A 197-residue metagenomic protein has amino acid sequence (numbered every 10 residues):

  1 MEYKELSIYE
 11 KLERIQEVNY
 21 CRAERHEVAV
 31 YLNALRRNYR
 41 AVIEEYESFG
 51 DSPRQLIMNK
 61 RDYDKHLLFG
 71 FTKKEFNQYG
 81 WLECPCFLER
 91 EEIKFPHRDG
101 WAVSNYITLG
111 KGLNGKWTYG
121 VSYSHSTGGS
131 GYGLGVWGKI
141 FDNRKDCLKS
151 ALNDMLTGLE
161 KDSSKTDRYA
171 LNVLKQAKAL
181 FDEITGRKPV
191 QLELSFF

Functional and structural regions predicted by a protein language model:
E2-S104, E183, R187-F197: Negatively charged, low-complexity tracts enriched in Asp/Glu with abundant Ser/Thr
L12, L32, L152, L174-A177: Generic L/I/V-rich hydrophobic alpha-helical segments across diverse proteins
G100-V103, L113, T127: Surface-exposed acidic loop/strand-edge motifs in secreted or periplasmic proteins that form small linear binding
V103-Y106, G135: Short structured motifs
T108-N114: Short beta-strand micro-motifs enriched in acidic
Y119-V121: Short beta-strand motif preference
S124-G158: A short, exposed loop/beta-hairpin motif centered on an aromatic-Gly-Thr core
K161-F197: Short, mixed-charge low-complexity intrinsically disordered segments
